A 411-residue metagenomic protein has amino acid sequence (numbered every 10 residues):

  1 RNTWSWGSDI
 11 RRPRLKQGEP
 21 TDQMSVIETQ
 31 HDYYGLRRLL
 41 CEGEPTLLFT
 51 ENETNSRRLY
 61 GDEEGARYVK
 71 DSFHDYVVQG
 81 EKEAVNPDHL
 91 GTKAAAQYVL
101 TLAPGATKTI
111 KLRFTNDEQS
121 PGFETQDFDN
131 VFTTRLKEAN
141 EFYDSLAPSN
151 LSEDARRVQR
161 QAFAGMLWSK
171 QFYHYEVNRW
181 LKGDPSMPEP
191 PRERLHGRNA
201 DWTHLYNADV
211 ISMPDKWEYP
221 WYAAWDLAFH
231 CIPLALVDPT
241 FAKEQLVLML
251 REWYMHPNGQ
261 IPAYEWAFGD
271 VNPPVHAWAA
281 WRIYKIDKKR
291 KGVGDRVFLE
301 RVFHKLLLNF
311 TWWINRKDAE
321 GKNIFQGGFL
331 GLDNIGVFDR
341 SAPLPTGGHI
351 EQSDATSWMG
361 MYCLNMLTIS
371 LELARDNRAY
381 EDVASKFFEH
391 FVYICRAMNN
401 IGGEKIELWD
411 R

Functional and structural regions predicted by a protein language model:
R1-V69, F128-S149, R156: Polysaccharide-binding surfaces and accessory modules of carbohydrate-active proteins
W6-H31, G35, I314, G327 (+2 more regions): Acidic/histidine-rich catalytic neighborhood
Y60-G61, G65-G91: Edge strands and adjacent loops of beta-rich recognition modules
A84-P87, Q97-L102: Beta-strand-rich interaction surfaces with strong enrichment in secreted/lumenal proteins
L100-N116: Short Pro-Gly-centered flexible turn/kink motifs
N116-D127: Short, Lys/Arg- and Gly-enriched loop/turn segments at beta-strand edges
S149-N334, R340-D376: Substrate-binding groove/exosite segments of carbohydrate-active enzymes
T356-E404: Active-site neighborhood of glycoside hydrolase catalytic domains
